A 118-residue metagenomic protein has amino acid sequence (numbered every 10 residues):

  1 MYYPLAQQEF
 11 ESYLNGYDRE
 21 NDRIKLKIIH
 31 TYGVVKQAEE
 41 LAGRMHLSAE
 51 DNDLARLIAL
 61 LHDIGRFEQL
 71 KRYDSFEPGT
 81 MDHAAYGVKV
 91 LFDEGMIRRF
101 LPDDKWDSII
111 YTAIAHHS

Functional and structural regions predicted by a protein language model:
M1, D22-D51, L61, K71-Y73: Divalent metal-dependent phosphate-bond-processing catalytic cores, especially two-metal-ion Mg2+/Mn2+ enzymes that act
Y3, Q7, D107-S108: Alpha-helix initiation and N-capping motif
A6-G33, G65-P78: Active-site flanking loop/helix segments enriched in acidic
Y17-N21, L41, E94, H117: Alpha-helix C-capping/helix-to-loop hinge sites
L47-S118: Divalent metal-dependent catalytic cores for phosphoryl transfer on phosphate-bearing substrates
